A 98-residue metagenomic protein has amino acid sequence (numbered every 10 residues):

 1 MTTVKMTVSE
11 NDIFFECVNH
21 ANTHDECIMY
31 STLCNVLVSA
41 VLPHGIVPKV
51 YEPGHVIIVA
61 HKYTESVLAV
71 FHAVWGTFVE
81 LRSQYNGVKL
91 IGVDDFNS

Functional and structural regions predicted by a protein language model:
M1-I28, T32-S98: N-terminal intrinsically disordered, cationic/polar leader segments that include organellar targeting peptides
